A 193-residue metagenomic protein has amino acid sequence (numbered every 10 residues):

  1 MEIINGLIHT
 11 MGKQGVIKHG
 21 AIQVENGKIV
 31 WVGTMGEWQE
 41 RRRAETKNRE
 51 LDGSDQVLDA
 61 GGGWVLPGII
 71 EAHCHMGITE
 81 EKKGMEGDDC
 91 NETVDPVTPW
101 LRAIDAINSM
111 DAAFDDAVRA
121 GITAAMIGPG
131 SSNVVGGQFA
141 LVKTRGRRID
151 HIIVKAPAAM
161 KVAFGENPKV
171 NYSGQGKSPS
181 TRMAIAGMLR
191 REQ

Functional and structural regions predicted by a protein language model:
M1-I4, S54-Q56, T123: Short, hydrophobic/aromatic-rich segments at coil-to-beta transitions
M1-R42: N-terminal metal-binding scaffold of metallo-dependent hydrolase/deaminase domains
G20-A21, Q56, A140: Extracytoplasmic/periplasmic beta-strand context in beta-sandwich domains, especially the cupredoxin/COX2 CuA-binding
Q23, W31, D59, I69-E71: Short, conserved beta-strand segments within well-ordered enzyme catalytic domains that often line or immediately flank
T34, T79-G84, G136-Q138: Short, solvent-exposed loop/turn and secondary-structure capping segments
E37-L66: Active-site metal-binding motif and surrounding structural segment of the metallo-beta-lactamase
G61-P129: Metal-associated gating/positioning segment near the N- to mid-region
A113, V118-Q193: Polyanionic/metal-chelating signatures
